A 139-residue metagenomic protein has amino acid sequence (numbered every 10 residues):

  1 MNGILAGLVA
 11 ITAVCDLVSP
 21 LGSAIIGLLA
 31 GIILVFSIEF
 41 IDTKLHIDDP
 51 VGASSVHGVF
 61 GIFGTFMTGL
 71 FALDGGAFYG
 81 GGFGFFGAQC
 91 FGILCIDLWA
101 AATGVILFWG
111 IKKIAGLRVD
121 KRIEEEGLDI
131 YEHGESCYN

Functional and structural regions predicted by a protein language model:
M1-N139: Glycine- and aromatic-enriched membrane alpha-helices
